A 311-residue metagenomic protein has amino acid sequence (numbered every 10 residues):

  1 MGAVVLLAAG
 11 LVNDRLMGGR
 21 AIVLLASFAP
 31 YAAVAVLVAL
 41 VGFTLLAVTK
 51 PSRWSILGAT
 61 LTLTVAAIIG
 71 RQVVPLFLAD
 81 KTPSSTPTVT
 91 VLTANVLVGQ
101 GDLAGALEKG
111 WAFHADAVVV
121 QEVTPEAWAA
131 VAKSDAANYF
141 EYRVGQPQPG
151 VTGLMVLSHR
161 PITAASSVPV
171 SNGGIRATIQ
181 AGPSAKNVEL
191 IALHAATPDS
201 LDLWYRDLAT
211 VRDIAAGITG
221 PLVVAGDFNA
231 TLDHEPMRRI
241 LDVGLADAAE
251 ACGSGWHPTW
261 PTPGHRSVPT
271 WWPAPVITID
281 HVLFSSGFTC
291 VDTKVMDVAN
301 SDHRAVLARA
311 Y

Functional and structural regions predicted by a protein language model:
M1-K133: N-terminal, active-site-proximal structural segment of metallo-dependent hydrolase catalytic domains
V91, L97-W111, V120-Y311: Soluble catalytic domains of enzymes that build or remodel membrane lipids, polysaccharides, and related
